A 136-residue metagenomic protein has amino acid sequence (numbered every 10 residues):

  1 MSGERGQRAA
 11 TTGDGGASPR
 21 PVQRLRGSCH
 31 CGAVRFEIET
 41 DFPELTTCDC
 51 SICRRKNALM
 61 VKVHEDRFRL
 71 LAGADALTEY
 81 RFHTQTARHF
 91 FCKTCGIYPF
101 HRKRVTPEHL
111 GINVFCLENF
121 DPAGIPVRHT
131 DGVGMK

Functional and structural regions predicted by a protein language model:
M1-S28, A33-K136: A short Gly-Trp-Pro
